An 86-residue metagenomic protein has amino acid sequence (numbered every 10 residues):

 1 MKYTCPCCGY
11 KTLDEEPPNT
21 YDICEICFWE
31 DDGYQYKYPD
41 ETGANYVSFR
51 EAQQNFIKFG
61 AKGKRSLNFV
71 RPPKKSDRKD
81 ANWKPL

Functional and structural regions predicted by a protein language model:
K2-Y3, Y21: Residues immediately within or flanking Cys/His clusters that coordinate Zn2+ in small zinc-binding modules
Y3-P6, Q35: Generic signal for short, ordered secondary-structure residues within or immediately flanking folded domains
C5-C8, C24-C27: Short cysteine-rich clusters marking metal-coordination/redox-active sites
C7-E15: Short, intrinsically disordered, charge-biased short linear motifs at domain edges
D14-E15, E30-Y34: Short, non-ligating residues that shape and space the ligands of small metal-coordination modules and catalytic
P17-I23, Q35-E41: Short cysteine/histidine-rich zinc-coordinating motifs and their immediately flanking basic loops
C27-W29, A61: A generic structural signal for secondary-structure junctions that act as hinges or helix/strand caps at the edges
P39-L86: Short, intrinsically disordered terminal segments enriched in charged and Pro/Gly residues
